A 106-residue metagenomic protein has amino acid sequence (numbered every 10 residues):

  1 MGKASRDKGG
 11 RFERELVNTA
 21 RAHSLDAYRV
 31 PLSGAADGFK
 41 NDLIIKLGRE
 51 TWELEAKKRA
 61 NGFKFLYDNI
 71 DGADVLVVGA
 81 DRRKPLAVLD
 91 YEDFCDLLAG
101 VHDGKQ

Functional and structural regions predicted by a protein language model:
M1-Q106: Catalytic phosphate/metal-binding cores of nucleic-acid and nucleotide-processing enzymes, i.e., regions that mediate
